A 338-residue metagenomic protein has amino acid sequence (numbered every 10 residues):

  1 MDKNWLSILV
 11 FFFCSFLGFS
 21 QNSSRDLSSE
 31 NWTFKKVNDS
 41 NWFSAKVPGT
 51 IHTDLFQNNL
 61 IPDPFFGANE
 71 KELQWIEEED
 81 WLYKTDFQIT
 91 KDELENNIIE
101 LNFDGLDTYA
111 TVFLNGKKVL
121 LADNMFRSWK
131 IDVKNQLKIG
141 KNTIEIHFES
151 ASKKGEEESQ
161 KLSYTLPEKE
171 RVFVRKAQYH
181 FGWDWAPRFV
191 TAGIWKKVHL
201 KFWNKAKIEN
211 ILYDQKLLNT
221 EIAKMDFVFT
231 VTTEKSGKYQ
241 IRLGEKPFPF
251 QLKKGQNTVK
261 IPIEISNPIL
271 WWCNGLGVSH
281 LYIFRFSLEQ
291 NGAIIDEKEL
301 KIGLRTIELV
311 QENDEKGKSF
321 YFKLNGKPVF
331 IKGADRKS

Functional and structural regions predicted by a protein language model:
M1-F12, G18-S338: Secreted/periplasmic carbohydrate-active enzymes, especially glycoside hydrolases
